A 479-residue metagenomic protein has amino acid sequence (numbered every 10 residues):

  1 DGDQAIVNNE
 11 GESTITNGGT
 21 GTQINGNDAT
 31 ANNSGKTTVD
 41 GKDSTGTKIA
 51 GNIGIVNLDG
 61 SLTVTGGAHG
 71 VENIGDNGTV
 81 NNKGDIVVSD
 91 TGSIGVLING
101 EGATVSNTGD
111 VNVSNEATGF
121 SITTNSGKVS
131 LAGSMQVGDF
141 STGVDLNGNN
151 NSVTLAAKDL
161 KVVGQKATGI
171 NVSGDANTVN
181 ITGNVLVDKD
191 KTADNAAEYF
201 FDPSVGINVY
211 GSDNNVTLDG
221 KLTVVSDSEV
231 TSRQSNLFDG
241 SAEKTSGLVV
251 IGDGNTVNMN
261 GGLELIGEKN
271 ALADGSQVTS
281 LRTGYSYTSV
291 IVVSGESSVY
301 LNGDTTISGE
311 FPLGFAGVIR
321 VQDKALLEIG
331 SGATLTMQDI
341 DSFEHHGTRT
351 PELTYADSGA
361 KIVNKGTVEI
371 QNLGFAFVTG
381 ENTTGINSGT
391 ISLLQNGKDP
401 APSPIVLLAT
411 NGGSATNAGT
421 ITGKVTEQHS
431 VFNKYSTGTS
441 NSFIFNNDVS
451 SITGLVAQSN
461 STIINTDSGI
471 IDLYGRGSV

Functional and structural regions predicted by a protein language model:
D1-G2, G75, T124, G148 (+8 more regions): Extracellular beta-strand-rich solenoid/capping regions of secreted or surface-exposed proteins that bind or remodel
Q4-G18, D28-D43, G54-G67, N77-G92 (+12 more regions): Beta-strand-rich solenoid/repeat architectures in extracellular/passenger domains of polysaccharide-targeting enzymes
A50, I74, N147, S173: Extracellular repeat turn/loop positions enriched in glycine and acidic/polar residues, especially those that create
V249, S286-V292, G317-R320, V431: Short S/T/G/P-enriched beta-strand
